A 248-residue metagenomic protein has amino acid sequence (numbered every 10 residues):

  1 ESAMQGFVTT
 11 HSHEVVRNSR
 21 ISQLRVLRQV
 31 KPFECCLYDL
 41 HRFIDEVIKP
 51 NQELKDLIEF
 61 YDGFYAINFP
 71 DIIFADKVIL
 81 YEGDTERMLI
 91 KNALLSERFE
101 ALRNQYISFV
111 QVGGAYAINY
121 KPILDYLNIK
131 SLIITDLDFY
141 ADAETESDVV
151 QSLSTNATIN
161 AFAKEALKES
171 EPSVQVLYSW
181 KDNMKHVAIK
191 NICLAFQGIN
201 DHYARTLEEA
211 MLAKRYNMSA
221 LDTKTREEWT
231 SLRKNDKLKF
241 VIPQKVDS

Functional and structural regions predicted by a protein language model:
S2, S19-R20, L127: Short, structured coil segments at secondary-structure junctions
S2-F7, K130: Loop/turn-to-beta-strand initiation segments
T9-H11: H-loop/switch region of ABC-family ATPase nucleotide-binding domains
V16, Q29-S248: Acidic, divalent-metal-binding catalytic cores of TOPRIM and closely related two-metal-ion phosphodiester/pyrophosphate
N18-V26: Conserved catalytic segment of ABC-fold P-loop ATPases
